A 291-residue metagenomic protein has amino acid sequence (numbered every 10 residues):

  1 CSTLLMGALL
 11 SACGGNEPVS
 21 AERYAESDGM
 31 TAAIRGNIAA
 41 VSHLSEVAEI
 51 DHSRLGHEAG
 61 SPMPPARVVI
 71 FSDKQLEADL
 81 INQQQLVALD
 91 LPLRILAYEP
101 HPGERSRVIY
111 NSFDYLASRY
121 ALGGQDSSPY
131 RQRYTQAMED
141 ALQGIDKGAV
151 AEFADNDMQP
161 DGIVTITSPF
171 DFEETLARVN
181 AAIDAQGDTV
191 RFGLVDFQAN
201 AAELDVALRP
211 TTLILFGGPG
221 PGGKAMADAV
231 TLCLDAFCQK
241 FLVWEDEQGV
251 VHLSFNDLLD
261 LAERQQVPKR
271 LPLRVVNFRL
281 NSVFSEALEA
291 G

Functional and structural regions predicted by a protein language model:
C1-S2: Bacterial N-terminal signal peptides that target proteins for export
L10-A12: C-terminal motif of bacterial Sec signal peptides marking the signal peptidase cleavage site
G14-N16: Bacterial signal peptide processing site
A40-L93, A97, H101, L116 (+3 more regions): Ser/Thr-rich, low-complexity intrinsically disordered terminal regions
R94-A121, K240-Q266: Beta-strand/loop substructures that line and gate deep hydrophobic ligand-binding cavities in soluble
P102-D146: Hydrophobic alpha-helical segments and helix pairs
S127-E174: Surface-exposed beta-loop interaction hotspot
V250-G291: Hydrophilic extracytoplasmic domains
